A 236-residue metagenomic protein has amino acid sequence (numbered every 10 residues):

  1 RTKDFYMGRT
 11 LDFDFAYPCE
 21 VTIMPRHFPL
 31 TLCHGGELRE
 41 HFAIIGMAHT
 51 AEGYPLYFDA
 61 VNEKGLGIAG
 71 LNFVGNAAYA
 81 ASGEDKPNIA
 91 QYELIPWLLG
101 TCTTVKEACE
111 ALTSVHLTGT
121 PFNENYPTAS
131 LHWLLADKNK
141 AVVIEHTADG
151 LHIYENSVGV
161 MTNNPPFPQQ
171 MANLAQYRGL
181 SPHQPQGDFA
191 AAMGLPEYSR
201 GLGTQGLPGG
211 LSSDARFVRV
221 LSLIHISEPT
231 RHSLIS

Functional and structural regions predicted by a protein language model:
R1-P87, S114, G119: A contiguous strand-loop segment
D59, K64-L66, I95, A129-W133 (+1 more regions): Generic beta-strand structural signal
F73-G75, T104, V115-L117, N139-A141 (+1 more regions): Short acidic/polar capping segments at secondary-structure boundaries
D85-S130: Intrinsically disordered, low-complexity linker/loop segments enriched in Gly/Pro and charged/polar residues
Y126-Y177: Extended amphipathic alpha-helical segments with heptad-repeat/coiled-coil character used for oligomerization, fusion
Q170-G209: Charged, long alpha-helical assembly modules
L207-S222: Long, repeat-rich segments with strong aromatic
I224-I235: Residue-level detector of conserved catalytic or cofactor/ligand-binding positions in enzyme active sites
